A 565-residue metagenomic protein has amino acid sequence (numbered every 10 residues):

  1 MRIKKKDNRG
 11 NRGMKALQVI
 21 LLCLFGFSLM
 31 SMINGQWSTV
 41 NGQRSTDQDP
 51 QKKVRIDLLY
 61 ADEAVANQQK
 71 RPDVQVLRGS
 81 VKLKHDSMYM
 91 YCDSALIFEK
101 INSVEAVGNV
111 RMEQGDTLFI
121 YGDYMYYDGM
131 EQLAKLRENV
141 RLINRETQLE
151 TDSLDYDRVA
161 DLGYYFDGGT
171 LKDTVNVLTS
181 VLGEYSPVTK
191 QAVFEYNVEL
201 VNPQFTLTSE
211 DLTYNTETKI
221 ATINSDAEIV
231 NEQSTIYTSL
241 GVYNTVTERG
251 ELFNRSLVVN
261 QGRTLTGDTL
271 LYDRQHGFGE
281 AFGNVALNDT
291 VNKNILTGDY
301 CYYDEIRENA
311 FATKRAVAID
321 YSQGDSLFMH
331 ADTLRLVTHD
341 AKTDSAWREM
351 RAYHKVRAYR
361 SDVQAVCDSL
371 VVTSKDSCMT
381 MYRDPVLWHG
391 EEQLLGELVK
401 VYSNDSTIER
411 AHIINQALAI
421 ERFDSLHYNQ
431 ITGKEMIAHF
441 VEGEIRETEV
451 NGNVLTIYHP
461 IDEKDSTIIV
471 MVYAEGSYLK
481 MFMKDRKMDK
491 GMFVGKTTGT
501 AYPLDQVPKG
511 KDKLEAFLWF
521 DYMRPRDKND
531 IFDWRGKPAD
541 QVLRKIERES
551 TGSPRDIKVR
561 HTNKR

Functional and structural regions predicted by a protein language model:
M1-Q51, R565: Bacterial Sec-dependent N-terminal signal peptides
W37, N41-R565: N-terminal amphipathic/hydrophobic interface segments
